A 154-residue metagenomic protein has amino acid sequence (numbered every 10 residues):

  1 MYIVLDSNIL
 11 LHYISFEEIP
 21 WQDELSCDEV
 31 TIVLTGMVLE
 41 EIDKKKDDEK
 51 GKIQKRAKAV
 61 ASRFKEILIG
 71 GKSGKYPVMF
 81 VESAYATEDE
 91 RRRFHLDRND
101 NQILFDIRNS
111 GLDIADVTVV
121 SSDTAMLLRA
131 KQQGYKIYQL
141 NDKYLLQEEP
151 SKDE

Functional and structural regions predicted by a protein language model:
M1-T118, T124-E154: Active-site-proximal, substrate-binding regions of enzyme catalytic domains and RNA-binding/basic surfaces
